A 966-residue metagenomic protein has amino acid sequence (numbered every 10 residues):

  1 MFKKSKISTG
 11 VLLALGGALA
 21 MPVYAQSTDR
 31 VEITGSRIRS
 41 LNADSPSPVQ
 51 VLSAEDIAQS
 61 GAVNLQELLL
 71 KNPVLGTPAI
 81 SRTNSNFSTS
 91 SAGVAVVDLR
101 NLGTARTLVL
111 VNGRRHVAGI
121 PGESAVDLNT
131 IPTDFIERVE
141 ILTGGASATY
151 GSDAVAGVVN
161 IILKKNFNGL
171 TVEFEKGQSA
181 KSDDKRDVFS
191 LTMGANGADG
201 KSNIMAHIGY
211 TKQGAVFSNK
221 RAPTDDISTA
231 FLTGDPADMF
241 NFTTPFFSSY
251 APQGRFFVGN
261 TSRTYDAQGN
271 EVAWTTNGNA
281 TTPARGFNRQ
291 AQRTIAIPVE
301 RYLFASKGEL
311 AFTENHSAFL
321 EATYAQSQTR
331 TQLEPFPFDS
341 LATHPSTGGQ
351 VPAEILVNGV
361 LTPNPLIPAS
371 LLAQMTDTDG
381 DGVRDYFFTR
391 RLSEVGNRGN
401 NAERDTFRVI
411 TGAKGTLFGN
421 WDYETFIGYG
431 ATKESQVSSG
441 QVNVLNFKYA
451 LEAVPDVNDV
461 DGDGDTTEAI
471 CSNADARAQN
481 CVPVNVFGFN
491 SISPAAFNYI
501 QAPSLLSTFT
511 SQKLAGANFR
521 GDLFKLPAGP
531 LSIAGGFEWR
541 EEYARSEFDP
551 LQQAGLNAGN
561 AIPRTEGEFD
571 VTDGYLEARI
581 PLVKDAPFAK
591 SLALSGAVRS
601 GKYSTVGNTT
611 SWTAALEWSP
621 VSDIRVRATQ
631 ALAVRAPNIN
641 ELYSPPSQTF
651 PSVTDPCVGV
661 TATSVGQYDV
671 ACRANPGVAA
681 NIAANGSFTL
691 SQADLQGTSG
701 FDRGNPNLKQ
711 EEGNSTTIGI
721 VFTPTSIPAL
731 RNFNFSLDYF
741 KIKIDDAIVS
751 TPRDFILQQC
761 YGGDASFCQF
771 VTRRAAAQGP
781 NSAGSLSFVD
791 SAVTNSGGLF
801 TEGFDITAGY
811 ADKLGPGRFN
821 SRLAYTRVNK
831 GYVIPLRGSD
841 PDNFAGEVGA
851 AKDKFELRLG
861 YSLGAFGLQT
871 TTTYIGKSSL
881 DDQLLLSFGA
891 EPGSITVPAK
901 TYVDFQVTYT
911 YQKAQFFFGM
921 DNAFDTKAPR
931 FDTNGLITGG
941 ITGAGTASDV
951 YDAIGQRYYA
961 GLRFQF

Functional and structural regions predicted by a protein language model:
L41, N166-G169, A198-K201, F312-N315 (+10 more regions): Short loop/turn motifs that connect adjacent beta-strands in outer-membrane beta-barrel proteins
L65-L68, A95-D98, D127-N129, D153-F174 (+1 more regions): N-terminal periplasmic accessory domains that precede and gate Gram-negative outer-membrane beta-barrel machines
L70-R114: Extracytoplasmic beta-strand/coil segments of soluble accessory domains associated with Gram-negative outer-membrane
R114-T143: Short acidic/polar hinge/loop motifs at secondary-structure boundaries that mediate gating or recognition
P223-T229, T261-V299, A305, N315-T572 (+5 more regions): Surface-exposed, low-complexity loop segments enriched in small/polar and acidic residues
V437, L445, I562, A631 (+6 more regions): C-terminal beta-signal and terminal closure region of outer-membrane beta-barrel proteins
D463, N829-K830, T872-L884, T908-F966: C-terminal beta-signal and adjacent terminal beta-strands/loops of Gram-negative outer-membrane beta-barrel proteins
G535, L594, N732-D882, Q965: Gram-negative outer-membrane beta-barrel transporters
